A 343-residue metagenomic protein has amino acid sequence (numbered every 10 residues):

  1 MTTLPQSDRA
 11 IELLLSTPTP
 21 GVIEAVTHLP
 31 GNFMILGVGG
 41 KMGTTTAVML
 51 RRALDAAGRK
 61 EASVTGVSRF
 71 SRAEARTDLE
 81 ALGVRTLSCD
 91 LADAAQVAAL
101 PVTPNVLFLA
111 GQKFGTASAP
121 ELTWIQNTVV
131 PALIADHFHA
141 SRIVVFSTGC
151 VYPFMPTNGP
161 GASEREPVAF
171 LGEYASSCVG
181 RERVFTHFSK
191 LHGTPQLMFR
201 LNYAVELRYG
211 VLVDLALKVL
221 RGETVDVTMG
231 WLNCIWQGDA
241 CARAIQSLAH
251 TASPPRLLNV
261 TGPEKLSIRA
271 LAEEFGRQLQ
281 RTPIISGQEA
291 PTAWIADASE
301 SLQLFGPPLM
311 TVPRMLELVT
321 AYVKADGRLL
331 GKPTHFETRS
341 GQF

Functional and structural regions predicted by a protein language model:
T2-I23, V312-F343: Amphipathic terminal alpha-helices
N32, N105-L109, K113, P131-E173: Conserved Rossmann-fold NAD(P)-dependent oxidoreductase catalytic core, especially the SDR/UDP-sugar
M34-R52: N-terminal Rossmann NAD(P)H-binding glycine-rich loop of SDR-like oxidoreductase domains
T44, F70-E74, D78-Q126: NAD(P)H-binding glycine-rich loop region in Rossmannoid oxidoreductase-like domains and their noncatalytic homologs
T123-P131, V144, S177-C178, N233: Short alpha-helix in the Rossmann-fold core of NAD(P)-dependent oxidoreductases
L171, V179-N233, Q237-D239, F275: NAD(P)-dependent short-chain dehydrogenase/reductase
R200-A204, D226-I235, R256-L266, Q288-E289 (+1 more regions): Glycine-rich Rossmann NAD(P)(H)-binding loop
C241-E300, G327, S340-G341: Mid/C-terminal beta-alpha module of Rossmann-like enzyme folds, strongest in SDR-family dehydrogenases/epimerases
